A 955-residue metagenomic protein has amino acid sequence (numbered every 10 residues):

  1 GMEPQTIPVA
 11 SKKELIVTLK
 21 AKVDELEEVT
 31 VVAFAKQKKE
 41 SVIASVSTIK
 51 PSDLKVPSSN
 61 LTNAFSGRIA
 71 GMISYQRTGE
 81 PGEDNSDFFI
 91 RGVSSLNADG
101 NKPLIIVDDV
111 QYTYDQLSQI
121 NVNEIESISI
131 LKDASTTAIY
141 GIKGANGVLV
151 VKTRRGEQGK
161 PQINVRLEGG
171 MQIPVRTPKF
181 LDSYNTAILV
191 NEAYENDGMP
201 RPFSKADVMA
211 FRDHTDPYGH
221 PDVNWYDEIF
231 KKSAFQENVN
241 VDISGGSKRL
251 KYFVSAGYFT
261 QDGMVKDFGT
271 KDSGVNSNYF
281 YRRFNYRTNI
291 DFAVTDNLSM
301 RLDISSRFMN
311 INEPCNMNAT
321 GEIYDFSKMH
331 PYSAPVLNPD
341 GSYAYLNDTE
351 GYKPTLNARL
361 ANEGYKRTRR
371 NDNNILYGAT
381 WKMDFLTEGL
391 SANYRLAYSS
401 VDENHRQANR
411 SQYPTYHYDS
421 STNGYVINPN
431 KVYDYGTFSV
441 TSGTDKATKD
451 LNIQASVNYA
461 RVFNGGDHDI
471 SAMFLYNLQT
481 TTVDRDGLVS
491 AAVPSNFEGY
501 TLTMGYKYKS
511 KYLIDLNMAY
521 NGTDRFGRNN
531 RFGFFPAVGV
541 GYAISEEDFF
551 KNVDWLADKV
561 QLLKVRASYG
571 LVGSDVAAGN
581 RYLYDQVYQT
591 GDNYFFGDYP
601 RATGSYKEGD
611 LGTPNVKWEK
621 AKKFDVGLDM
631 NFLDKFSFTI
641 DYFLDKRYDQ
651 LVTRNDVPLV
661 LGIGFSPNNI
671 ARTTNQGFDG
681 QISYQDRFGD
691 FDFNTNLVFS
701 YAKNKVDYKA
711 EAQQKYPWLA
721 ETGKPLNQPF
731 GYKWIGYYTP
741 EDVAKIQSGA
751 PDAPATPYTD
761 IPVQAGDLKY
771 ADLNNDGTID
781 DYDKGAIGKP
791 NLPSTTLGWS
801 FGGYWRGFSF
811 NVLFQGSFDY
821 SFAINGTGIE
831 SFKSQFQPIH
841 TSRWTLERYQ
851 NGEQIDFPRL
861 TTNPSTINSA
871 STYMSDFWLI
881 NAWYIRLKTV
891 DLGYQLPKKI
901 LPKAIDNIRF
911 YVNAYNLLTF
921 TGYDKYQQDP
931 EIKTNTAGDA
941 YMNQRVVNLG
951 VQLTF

Functional and structural regions predicted by a protein language model:
G1-Y286, M300, Q714-K715, A765 (+1 more regions): Short, small/polar-rich motifs associated with maturation and membrane association, primarily at protein termini
T62, R68, F665-T674, Q713-Y732 (+4 more regions): C-terminal extracellular loops and terminal segments of Gram-negative outer membrane beta-barrel proteins
K102, N289-L298, I304-F308, M317 (+6 more regions): Extracellular/periplasmic, surface-exposed regions of secreted and cell-surface proteins
I105, Y506, L773, G803: Short aromatic-centered micro-motifs
Y114-G156, K160, R176-F180, H220-N240 (+15 more regions): Outer-membrane beta-barrel proteins
N164-P217, N316-M317, R687-N791, Y849-Q854: Conserved small-residue
D197-P202, L337-G341, P354, A358 (+2 more regions): Extracytoplasmic gating/loop element in the C-terminal half of outer-membrane beta-barrel translocons and assembly
P790-I824: Glycine-rich, aromatic-lined ligand/substrate-binding cores of catalytic and carbohydrate-binding domains
